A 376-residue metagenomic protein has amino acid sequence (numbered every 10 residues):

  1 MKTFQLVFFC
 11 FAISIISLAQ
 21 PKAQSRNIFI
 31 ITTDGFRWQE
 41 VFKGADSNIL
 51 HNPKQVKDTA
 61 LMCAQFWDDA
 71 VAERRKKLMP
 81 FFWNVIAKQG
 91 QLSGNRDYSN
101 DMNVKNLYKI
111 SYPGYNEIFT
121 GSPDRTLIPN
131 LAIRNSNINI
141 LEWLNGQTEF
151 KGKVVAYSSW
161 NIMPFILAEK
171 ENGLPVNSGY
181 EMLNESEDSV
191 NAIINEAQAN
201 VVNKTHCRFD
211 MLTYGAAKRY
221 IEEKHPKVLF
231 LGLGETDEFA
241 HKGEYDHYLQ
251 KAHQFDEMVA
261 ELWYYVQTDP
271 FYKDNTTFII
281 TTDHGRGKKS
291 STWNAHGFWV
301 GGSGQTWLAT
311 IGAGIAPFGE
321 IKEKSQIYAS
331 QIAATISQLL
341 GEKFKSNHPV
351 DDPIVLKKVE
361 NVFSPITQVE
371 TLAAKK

Functional and structural regions predicted by a protein language model:
M1-S25, K376: Bacterial Sec-dependent N-terminal signal peptides
I28-T32, Q39-E40, S93-R96, E117-F119 (+6 more regions): Structural recognition of the beta-strand scaffold that forms the well-ordered cores of secreted hydrolase catalytic
F29-I30, W38, F255-N294, I336: Metal-dependent active-site segment of extracytoplasmic phospho-/sulfohydrolases and closely related
Q39, K43-L107: Short, structured active-site-proximal loop/turn typified by the sulfatase FGly-forming signature C/S-X-P-X-R
L107-K109, P113-A197: Catalytic-site neighborhoods of secreted/periplasmic enzymes that process anionic sulfate/phosphate groups
Y115-G121, G297-L340: Substrate-binding rim/cap in mid-to-C-terminal beta-strand-loop elements of soluble/periplasmic
N145-T148, E323-E360: Non-catalytic, well-ordered alpha-helical segments in soluble enzyme domains
E169-E171, K218-E261: Active-site His/acidic residue clusters
